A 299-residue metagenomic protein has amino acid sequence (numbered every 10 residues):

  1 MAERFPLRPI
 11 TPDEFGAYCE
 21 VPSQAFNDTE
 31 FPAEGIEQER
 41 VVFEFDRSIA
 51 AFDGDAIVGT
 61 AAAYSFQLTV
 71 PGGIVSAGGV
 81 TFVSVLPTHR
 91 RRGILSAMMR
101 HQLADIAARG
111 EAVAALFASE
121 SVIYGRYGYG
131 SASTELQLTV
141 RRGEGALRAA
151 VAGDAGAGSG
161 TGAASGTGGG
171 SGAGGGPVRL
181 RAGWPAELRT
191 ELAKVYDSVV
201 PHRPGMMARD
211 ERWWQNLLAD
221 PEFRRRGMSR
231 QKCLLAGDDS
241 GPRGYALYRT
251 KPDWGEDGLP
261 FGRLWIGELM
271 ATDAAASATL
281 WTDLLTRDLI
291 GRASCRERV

Functional and structural regions predicted by a protein language model:
M1-G16, E30, D53, V70 (+3 more regions): Intrinsically disordered, low-complexity, positively biased terminal segments
L7-E30, V41, D46-S48, G59-A63: Ligand-binding pocket scaffold of soluble enzyme catalytic domains
P32-Q38: An N-terminus-focused feature that recognizes amino-terminal "leader" regions
R40-G59, G79, T134-E135, L218-L234: A short helix-loop-beta-strand connector motif used in the catalytic cores of GNAT acetyltransferases and, in some
E44-R47, F52-G73, T81, Y248-W254: Acetyl-CoA-dependent GNAT
A77, V85-V113, F117-A118, R126 (+1 more regions): Acyl-donor binding region in acyl/amide transferases
F117, G130-R148: Conserved catalytic-core motifs of GNAT/GCN5-like acyltransferases
